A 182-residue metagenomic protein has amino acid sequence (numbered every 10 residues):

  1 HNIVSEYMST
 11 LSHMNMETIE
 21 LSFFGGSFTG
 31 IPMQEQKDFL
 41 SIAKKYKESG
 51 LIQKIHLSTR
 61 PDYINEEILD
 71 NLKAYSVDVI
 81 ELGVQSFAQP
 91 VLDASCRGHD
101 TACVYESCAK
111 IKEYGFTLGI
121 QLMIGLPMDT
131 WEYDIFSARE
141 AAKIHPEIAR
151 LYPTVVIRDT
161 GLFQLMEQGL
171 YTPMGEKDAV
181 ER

Functional and structural regions predicted by a protein language model:
H1-S22, I31-I55, E66-E67: Conserved alpha-helical substructure of the radical SAM core
F24-S27, Y152: Glycine-rich beta-strand-to-loop/alpha-helix junction loops that act as flexible
S27, T59-P61, S86: Short, flexible loop/turn elements at secondary-structure junctions
M33, L40, K44-K47, H56 (+3 more regions): C-terminal scaffold of the Radical SAM
